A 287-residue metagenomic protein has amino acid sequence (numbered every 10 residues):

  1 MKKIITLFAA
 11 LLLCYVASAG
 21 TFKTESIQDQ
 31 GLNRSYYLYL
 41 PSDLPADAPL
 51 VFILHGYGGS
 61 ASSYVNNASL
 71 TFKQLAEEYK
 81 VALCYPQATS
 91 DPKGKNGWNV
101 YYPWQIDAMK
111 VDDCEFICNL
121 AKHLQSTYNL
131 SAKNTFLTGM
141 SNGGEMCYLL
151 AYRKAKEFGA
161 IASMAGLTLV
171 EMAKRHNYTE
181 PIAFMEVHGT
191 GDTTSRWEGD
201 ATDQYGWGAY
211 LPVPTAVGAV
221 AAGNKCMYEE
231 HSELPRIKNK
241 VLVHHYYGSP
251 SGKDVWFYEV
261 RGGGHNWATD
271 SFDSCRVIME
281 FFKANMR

Functional and structural regions predicted by a protein language model:
I4-V16: Sec-dependent N-terminal signal peptides
A17-L50, S63-L70, Q74-Y79, M109-D113 (+8 more regions): A domain-start/cap signature at the N-terminus of enzymes
I53-G56, Y85, E259: Structural cue for short, hydrophobic secondary-structure segments
G56-S60, G263-G264: Active-site glycine-rich loops that stabilize anionic/oxyanionic intermediates across multiple enzyme folds
K80-C84: A fold-wide structural signal in alpha/beta-hydrolase
Q87-D112: Cap/lid segment of the alpha/beta-hydrolase catalytic domain
Q105-Y128: Alpha/beta-hydrolase active-site loop
E186-H188: Short beta-strand/loop motif that positions the catalytic acidic residue of the alpha/beta-hydrolase fold
